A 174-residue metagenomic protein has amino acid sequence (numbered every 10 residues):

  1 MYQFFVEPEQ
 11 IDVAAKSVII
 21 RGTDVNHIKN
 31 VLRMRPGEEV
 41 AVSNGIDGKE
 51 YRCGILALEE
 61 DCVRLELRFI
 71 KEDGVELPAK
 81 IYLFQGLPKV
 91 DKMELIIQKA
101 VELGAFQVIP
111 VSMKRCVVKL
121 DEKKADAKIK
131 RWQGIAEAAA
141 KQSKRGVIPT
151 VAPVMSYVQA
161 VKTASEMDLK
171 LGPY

Functional and structural regions predicted by a protein language model:
M1-E72, K123: N-terminal positively charged helical leader segments and presequences
F5, L171-Y174: Structural motif
G74-G172: RNA substrate-binding interface of SAM-dependent RNA methyltransferases
